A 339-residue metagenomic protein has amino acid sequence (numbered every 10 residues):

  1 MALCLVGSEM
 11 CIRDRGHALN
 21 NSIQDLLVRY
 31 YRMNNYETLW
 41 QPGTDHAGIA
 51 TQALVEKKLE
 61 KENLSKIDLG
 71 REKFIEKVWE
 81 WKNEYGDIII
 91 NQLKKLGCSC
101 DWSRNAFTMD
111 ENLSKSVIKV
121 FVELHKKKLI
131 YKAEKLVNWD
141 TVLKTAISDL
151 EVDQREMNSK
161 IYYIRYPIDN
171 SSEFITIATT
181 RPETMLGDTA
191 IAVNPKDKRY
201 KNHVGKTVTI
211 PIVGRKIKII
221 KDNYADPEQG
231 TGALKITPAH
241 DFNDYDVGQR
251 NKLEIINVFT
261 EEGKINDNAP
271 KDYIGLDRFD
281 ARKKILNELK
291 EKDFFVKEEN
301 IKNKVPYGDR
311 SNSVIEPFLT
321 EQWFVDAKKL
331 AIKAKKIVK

Functional and structural regions predicted by a protein language model:
M1-G7, I12: Single conserved hydrophobic/aromatic residue that forms the stacking wall/gate of nucleotide- or nucleobase-binding
G7, N202-G205, K271-K283, E291: A glycine-biased structural micro-motif
S8-E9, T38, V296-E299, D309: Non-catalytic terminal extensions that flank enzyme cores
R13-V122, K126, V247, D277-F295: N-terminal Rossmann-like or analogous alpha/beta NTP/dinucleotide-binding catalytic cores that position adenine
W40-H46, A53, A133-L136, T179 (+5 more regions): Glycine-rich, histidine-containing beta strand-loop boundary motifs that form or position
K95, S99-C100, A106, D110-E262 (+1 more regions): NTP-handling and nucleic-acid-processing catalytic cores
T141, P306-D309: Cys/His/Pro-rich metal-binding microdomains
